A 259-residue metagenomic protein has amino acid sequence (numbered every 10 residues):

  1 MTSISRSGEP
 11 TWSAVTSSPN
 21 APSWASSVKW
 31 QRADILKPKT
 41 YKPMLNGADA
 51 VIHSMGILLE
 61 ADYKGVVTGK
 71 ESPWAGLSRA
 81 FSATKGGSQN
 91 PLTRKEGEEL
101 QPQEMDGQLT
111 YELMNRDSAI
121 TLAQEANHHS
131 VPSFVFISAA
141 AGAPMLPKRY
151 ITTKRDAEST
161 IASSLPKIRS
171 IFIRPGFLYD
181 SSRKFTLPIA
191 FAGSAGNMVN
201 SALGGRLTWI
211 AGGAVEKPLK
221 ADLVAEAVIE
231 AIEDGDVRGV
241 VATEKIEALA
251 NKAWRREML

Functional and structural regions predicted by a protein language model:
T2-G8: Short internal beta-strands
P10-S23: Glycine-rich phosphate-binding loop and adjoining beta1-alpha1-beta2 segment of Rossmann-like nucleotide-binding folds
N20-T121, E125: NAD(P)H-binding glycine-rich loop region in Rossmannoid oxidoreductase-like domains and their noncatalytic homologs
S54, F134-A140, I173-P175: SDR active-site strand-loop-helix element
P91-E112, V135-R155, A162: Catalytic loop of short-chain dehydrogenase/reductase
A119-N127, V131-V135, A139, T153: Conserved Class I SAM-dependent methyltransferase catalytic core
H129, G142-L259: Oxidoreductase cofactor-interface core, primarily capturing Rossmann-like NAD(P)-dependent enzymes
